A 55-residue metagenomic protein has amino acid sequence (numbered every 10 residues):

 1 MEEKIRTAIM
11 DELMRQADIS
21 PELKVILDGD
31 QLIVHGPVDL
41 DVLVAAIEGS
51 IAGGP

Functional and structural regions predicted by a protein language model:
M1-E22: N-terminal acidic leader/helix
D18-P55: Short, charge-rich amphipathic interface segments used for partner binding and complex assembly
